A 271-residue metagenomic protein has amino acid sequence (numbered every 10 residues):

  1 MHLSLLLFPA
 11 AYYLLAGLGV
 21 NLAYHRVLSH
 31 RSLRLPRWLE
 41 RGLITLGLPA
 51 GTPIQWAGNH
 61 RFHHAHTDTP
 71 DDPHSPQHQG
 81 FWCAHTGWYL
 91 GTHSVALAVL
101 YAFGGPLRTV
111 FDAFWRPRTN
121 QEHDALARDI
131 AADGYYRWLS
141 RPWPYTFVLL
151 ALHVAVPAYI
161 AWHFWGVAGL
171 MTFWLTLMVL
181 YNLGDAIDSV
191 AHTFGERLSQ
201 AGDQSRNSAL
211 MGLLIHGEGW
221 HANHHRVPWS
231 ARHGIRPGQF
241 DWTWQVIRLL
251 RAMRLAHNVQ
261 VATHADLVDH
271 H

Functional and structural regions predicted by a protein language model:
M1-D185, S230-H271: Non-catalytic, topology-defining segments of multipass membrane proteins
A127-L139, R197-W220, H225-V227: Active-site-proximal inter-transmembrane loops
M171-I215: Alpha-helical transmembrane anchor segments
A191-G195, V227-R232: Interfacial helix-loop-helix junctions of multi-pass membrane proteins
